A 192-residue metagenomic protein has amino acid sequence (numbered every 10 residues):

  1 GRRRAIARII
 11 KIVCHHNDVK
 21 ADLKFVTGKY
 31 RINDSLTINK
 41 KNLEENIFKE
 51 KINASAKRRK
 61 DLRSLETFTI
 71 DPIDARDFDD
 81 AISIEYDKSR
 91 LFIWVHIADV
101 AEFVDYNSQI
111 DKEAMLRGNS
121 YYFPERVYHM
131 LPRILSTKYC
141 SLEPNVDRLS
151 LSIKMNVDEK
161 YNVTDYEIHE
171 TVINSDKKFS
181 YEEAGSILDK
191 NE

Functional and structural regions predicted by a protein language model:
G1-W94, A101-V146, S186: Charge-lined substrate channels and their catalytic hotspots, especially those that engage the 3′ end of RNA
F92-H96, K154-N156: Residues within well-ordered beta-strands of beta-sheet-rich folds
Y121-E192: Conserved catalytic alpha/beta cores of large enzymes that bind or transform nucleotide phosphates and polynucleotides
